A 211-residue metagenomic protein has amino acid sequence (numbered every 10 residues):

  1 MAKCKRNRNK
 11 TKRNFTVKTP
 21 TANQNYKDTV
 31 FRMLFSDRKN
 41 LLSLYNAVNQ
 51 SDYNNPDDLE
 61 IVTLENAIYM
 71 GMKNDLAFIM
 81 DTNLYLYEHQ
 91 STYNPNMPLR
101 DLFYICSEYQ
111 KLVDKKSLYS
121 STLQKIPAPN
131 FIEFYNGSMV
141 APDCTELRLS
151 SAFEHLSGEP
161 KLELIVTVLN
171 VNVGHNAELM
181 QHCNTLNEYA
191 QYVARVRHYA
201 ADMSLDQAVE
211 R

Functional and structural regions predicted by a protein language model:
A2-R211: Elongated, amphipathic alpha-helical interaction scaffolds
